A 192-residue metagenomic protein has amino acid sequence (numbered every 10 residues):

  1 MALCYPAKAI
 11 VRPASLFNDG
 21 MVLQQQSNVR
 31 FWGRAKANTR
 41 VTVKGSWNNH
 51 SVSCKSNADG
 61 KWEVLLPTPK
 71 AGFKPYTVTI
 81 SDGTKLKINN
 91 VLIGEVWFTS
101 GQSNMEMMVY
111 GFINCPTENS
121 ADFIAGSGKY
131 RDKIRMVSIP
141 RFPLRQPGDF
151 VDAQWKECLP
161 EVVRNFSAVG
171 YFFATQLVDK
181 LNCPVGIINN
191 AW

Functional and structural regions predicted by a protein language model:
C4-P6: N-terminal signal peptide c-region/cleavage motif recognized by signal peptidases
K8-W192: Cell-envelope and extracellular/periplasmic
